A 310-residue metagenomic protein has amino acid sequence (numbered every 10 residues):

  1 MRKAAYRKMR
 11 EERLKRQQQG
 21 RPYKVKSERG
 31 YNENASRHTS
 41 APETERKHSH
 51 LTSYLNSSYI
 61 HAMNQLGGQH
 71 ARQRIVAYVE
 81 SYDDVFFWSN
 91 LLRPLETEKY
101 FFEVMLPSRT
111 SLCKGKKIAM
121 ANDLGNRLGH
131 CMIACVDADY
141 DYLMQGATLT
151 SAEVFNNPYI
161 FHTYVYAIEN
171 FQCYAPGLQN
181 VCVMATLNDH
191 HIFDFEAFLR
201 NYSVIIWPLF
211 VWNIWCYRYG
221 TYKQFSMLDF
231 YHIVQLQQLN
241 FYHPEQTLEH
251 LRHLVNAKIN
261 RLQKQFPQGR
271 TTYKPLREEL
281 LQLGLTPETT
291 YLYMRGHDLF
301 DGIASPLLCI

Functional and structural regions predicted by a protein language model:
R2-I310: Acidic, divalent-metal-binding catalytic cores of TOPRIM and closely related two-metal-ion phosphodiester/pyrophosphate
